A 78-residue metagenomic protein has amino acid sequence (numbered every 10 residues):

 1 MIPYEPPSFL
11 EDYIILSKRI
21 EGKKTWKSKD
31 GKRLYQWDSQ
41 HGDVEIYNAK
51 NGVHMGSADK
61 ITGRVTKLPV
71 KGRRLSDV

Functional and structural regions predicted by a protein language model:
M1-V78: Catalytic toxin/effector domains delivered as secreted proteins or via bacterial secretion systems
